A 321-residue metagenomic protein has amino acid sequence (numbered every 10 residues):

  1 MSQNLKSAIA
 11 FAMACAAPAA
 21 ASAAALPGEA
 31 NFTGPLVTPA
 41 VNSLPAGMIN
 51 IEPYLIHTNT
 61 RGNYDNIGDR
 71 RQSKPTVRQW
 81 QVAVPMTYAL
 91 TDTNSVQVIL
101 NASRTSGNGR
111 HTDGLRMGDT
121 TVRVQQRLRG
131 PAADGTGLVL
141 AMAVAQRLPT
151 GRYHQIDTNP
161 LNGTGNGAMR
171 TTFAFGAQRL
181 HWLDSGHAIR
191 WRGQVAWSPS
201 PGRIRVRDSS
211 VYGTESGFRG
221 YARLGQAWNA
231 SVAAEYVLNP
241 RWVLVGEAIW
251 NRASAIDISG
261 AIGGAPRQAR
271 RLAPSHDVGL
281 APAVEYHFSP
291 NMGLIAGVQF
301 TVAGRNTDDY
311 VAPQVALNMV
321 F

Functional and structural regions predicted by a protein language model:
A21-N63, A132-V139, S185: Outer-membrane beta-barrel biogenesis signature
L26-P27, I56-V82, L161-G163: Surface-exposed strand-loop-strand hairpins of Gram-negative outer-membrane beta-barrel proteins
P39-A40, I51, V84-Y88, V122-Q126 (+7 more regions): Residues on the lipid-exposed face of transmembrane beta-strands in outer-membrane beta-barrel proteins
A46-E52, I56, N162-G264: Detector for outer-membrane/organellar transmembrane beta-barrel domains, recognizing the amphipathic beta-strand
P53-H57, V98-A102, L140-L148, W191-P199 (+3 more regions): Transmembrane beta-barrel strands of outer-membrane/channel proteins
G62-Q72, S216-F321: Outer membrane beta-barrel transmembrane domains
T76-V82, G114-T120, L138, G165-T171 (+3 more regions): Residues that define the transmembrane beta-barrel architecture of outer-membrane proteins
T93-V96, P131-D134, L183-I189, R241-L244 (+1 more regions): Repeated loop/turn-to-beta-strand initiation elements of outer-membrane beta-barrel proteins
